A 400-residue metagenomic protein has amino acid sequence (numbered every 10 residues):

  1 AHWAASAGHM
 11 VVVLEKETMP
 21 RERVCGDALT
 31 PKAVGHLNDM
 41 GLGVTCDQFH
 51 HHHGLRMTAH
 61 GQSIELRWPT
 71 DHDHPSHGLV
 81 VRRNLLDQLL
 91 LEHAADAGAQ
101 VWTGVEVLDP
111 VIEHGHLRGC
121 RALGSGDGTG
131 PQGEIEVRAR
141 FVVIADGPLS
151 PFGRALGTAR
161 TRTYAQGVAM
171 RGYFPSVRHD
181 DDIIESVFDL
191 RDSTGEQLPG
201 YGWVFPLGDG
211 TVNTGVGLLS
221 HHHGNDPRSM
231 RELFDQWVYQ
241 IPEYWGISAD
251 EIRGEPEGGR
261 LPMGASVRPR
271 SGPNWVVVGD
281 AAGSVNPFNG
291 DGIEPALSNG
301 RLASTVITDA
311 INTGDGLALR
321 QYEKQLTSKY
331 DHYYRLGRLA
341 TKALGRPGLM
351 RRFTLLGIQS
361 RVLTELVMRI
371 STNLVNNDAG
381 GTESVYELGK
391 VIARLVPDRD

Functional and structural regions predicted by a protein language model:
H2-C25: Glycine-rich FAD pyrophosphate-binding loop
H9, L42, A99: Short phosphate-binding/catalytic loops that engage adenosine nucleotides
L14, A145, G279: Active-site flanking residues adjacent to catalytic metal/cofactor-binding acidic residues
V34, D39-Q88: A conserved beta-strand/loop capping segment in the N-terminal third of enzymes that catalyze redox or closely related
A59-Q62, V111-R118, S271-P273: A short, glycine/Asx- and small/polar-enriched loop/turn that sits immediately N-terminal to a beta-strand
E92-A249: Predominantly flavin-linked oxidoreductase catalytic cores and closely associated redox partners
H222-V306, N312: FAD/FMN-dependent oxidoreductases across multiple families
T308-D400: C-terminal helical "tail/cap" subdomain of flavin- and related membrane-associated enzymes
